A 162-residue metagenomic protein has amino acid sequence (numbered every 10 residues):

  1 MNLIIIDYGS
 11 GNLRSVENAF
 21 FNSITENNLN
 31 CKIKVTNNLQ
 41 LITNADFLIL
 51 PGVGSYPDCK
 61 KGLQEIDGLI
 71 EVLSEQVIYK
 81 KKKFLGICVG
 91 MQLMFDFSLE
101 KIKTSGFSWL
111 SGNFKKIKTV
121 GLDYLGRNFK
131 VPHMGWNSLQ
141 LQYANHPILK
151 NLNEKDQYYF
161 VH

Functional and structural regions predicted by a protein language model:
M1-K83, V89, I102, N113-F129: N-terminal beta1-alpha1 cap of cysteine-dependent amidohydrolase-like domains
R14, Q92, S108: Active-site phosphate/pyrophosphate-handling residues
N22, D96-F97: Active-site catalytic microenvironments for nucleophilic, acid-base chemistry
D58, M94-F95: Glycine/Thr-rich phosphate-binding loops of Rossmann-like dinucleotide-binding domains
E71, F97-H162: Pocket-forming structural segment of enzyme catalytic cores
C88-M94: Glycine-rich nucleophile elbow surrounding the catalytic serine of serine-hydrolase chemistry
